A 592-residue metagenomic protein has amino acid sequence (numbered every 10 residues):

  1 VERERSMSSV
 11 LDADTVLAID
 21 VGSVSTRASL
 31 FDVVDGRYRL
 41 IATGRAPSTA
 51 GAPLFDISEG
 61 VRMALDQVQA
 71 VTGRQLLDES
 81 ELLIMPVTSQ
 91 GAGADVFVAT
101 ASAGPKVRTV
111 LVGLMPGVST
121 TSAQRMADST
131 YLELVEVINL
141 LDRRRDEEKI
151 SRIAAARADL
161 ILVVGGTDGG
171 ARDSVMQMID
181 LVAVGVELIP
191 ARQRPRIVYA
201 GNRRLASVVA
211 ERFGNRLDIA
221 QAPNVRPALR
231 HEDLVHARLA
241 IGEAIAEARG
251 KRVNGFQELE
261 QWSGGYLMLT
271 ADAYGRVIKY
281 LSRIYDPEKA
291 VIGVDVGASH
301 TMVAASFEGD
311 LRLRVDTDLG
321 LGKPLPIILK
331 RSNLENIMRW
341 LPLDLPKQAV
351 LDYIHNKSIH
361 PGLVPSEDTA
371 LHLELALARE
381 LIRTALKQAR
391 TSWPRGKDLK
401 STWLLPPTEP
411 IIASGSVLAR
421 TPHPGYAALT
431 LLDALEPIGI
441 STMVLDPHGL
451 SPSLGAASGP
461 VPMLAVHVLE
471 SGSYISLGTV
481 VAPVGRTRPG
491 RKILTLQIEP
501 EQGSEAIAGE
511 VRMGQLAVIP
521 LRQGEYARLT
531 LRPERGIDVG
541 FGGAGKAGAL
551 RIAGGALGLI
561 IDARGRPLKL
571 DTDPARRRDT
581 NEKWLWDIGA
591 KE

Functional and structural regions predicted by a protein language model:
V1-A18, D32-R39, R45-F55, E59-R62 (+9 more regions): Nucleotide/phosphate-binding catalytic cleft detector across ATP-hydrolyzing and phosphate-transferring enzymes
D20-D32: N-terminal-proximal low-complexity accessory segments that begin disordered and transition into the first
G22, N139-L140, G166, N202 (+4 more regions): An acidic- and aromatic-residue-enriched active-site/binding cleft used to recognize and process polar
G22-S25, A103-K106, G297: Short flexible coil/turn linkers enriched for glycine and charged/polar residues that connect secondary-structure
T26, D95, T301: Change "...and in nucleic-acid phosphodiester-cleaving endonucleases..." to "...and in nucleic-acid processing enzymes
L30, Y38-T49, K279-Y280, D286-Q348 (+1 more regions): Glycine-rich phosphate-binding loop of actin/hexokinase-like ATP-binding domains
E288-V291, A298, D344-P365, E374 (+2 more regions): Long, contiguous domain-sized segments
V315-R395: Active-site core segments that coordinate phosphate-bearing ligands/cofactors across diverse enzyme families
